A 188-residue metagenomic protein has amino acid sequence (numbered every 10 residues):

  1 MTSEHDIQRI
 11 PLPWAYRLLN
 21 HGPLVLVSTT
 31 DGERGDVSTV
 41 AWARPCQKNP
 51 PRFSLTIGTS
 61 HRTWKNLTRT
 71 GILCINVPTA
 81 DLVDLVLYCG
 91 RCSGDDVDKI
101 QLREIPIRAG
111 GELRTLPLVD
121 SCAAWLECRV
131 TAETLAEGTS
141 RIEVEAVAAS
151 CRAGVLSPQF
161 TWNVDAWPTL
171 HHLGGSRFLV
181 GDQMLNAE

Functional and structural regions predicted by a protein language model:
M1-E188: Basic, polyanion-binding surface patches
